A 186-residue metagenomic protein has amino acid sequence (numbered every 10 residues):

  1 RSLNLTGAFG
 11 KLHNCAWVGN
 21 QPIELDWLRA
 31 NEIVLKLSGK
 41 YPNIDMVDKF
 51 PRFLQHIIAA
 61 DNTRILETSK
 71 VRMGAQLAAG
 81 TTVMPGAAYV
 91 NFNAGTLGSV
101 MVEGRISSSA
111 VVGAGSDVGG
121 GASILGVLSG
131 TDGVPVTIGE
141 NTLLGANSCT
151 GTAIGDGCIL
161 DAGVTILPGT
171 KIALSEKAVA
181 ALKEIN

Functional and structural regions predicted by a protein language model:
R1-A59: Terminal amphipathic alpha-helical/low-complexity segments used for targeting or macromolecular assembly
S2-T6, L12, A30-E32, L37 (+5 more regions): Proteins with a high burden of low-complexity, intrinsically disordered sequence enriched in S/T/G/P/A and R, requiring
E24-G39, G120-L128, N147-T152, D156 (+1 more regions): Short, Lys/Arg-enriched charge-dense amphipathic segments
V47-L54, N62, T68, G74 (+4 more regions): Generic secondary-structure boundary/loop-capping signal
Q55-R64, G133-P135: Short, positively charged
T63, S69-V71, A75-L77, T81-V90 (+7 more regions): A structural motif detector for beta-strand N-caps
T131-P135, E140-L143, C149, T165 (+1 more regions): C-terminal segments of enzyme domains that contribute to small-molecule binding surfaces
